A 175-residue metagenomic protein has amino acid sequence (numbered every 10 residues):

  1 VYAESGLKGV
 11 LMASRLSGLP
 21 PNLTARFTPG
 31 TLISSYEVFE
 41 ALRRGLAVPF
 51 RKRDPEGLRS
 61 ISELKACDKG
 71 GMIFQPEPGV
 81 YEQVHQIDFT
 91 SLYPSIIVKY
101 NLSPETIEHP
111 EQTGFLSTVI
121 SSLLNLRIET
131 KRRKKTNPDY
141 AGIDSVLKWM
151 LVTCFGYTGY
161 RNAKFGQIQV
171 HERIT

Functional and structural regions predicted by a protein language model:
V1-S91, S95, A141-T175: Common nucleic-acid-contacting/processivity interface regions adjacent to the catalytic cores of nucleic-acid enzymes
L92-D139, K148, T153, Y157 (+1 more regions): Metal-dependent catalytic core segments for phosphate chemistry
